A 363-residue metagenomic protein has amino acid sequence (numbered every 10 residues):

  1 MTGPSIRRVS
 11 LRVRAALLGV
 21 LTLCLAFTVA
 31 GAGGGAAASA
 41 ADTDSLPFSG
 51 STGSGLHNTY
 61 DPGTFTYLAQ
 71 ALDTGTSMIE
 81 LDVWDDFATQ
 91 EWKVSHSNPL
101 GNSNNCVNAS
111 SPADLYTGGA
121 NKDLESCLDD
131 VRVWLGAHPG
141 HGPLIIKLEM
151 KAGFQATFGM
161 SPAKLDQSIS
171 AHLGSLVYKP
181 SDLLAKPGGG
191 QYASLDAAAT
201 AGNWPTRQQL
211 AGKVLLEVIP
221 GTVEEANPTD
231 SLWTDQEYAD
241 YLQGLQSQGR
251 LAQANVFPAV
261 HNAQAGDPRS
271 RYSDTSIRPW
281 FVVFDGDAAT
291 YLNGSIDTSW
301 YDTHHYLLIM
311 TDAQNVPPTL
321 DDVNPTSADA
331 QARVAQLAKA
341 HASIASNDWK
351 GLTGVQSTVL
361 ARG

Functional and structural regions predicted by a protein language model:
T2-L21: N-terminal export and membrane-targeting signals
A15, L21-V29, N255: Generic low-complexity, intrinsically disordered sequence content enriched in small uncharged/hydrophobic residues
A26-A41: C-terminal region of N-terminal signal peptides and the immediate post-cleavage residues of exported proteins
A41-G363: Catalytic cores of phosphodiester-bond hydrolases, prominently lipid phosphodiesterases
